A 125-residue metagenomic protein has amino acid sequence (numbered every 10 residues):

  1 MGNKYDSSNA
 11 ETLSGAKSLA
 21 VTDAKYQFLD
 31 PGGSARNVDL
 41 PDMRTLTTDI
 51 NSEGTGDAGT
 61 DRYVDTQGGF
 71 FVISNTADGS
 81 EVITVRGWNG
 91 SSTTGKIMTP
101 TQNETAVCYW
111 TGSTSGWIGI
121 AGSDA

Functional and structural regions predicted by a protein language model:
M1-G68, V72-T84, T114-A125: Exposed extracellular interaction/assembly regions and N-terminal maturation sites
N3, W88, C108-W110: Assembly/interface hotspot detector across virion components, adhesins/toxins, and nucleic-acid enzymes
G87-G95: Short edge-strand/loop segments of extracellular domains
Q102-G112: Extracellular disulfide-bonded cysteine-rich modules/repeats
